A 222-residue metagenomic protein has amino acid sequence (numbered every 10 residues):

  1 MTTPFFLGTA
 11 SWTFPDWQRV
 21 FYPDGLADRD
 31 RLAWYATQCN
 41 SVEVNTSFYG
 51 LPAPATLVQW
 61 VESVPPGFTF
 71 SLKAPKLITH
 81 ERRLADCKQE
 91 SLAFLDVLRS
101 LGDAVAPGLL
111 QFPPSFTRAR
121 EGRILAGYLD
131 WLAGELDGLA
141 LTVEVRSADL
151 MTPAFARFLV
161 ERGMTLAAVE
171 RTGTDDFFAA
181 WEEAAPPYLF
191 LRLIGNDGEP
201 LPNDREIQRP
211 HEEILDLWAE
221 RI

Functional and structural regions predicted by a protein language model:
M1-I222: Residues lining hydrophobic/aromatic ligand-binding pockets adjacent to catalytic sites
